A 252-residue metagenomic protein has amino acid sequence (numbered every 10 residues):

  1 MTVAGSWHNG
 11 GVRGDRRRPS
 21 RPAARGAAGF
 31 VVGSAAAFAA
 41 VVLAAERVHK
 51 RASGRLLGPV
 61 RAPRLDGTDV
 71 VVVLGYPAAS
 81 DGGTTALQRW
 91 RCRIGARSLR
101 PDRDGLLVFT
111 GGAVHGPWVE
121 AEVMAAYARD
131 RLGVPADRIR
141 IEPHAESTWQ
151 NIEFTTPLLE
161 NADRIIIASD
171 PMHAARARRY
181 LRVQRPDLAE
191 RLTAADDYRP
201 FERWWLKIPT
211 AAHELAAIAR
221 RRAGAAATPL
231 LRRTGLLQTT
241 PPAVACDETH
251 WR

Functional and structural regions predicted by a protein language model:
M1-R25, L237-R252: Actinobacteria-biased recognition of intrinsically disordered, low-complexity terminal regions
T2-G14, A44-T210: A structural signal for short, hydrophobic/glycine-enriched beta-strand patches
R16-H49: Hydrophobic alpha-helical topogenic segments used for membrane insertion/localization
S20-A23, R64, R100, P135 (+4 more regions): Serine/threonine-rich low-complexity intrinsically disordered regions
S20-R25, G29, G95, G224-A226 (+1 more regions): General helical structural elements
V32, S98, A227-P229: Enrichment for repetitive, rod-forming helical segments
A40, T84, H213-L215: Helix-centric, low-specificity signal for extended rod-like, repetitive segments
L206-R252: A structured, mid-to-C-terminal "fold-capping" secondary-structure block
